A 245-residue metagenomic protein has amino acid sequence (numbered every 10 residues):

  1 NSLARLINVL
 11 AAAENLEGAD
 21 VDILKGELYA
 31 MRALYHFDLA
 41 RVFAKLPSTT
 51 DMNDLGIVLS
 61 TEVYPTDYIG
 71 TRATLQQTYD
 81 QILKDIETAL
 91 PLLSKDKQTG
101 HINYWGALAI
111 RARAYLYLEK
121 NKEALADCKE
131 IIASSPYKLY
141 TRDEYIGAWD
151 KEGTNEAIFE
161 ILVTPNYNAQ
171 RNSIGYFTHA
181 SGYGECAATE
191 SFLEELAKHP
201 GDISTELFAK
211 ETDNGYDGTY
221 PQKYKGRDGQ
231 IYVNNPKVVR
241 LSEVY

Functional and structural regions predicted by a protein language model:
N1-F43, P91-K95, G229-L241: Conserved, well-structured interaction surfaces
N15-E17, Y64-L75, Q98, R113 (+1 more regions): Second-shell loop/turn segments in exported
L24, M31, D38, N103 (+4 more regions): "A position-specific structural signal for the A-helix of alpha-solenoid helical repeats
A40-P47, K97, Y117-E119: Short coil/turn linking the two alpha-helices of tandem helical-hairpin repeats
S48-T61: Short, flexible, mixed-charge acidic loops at enzyme active sites
L125-L241: Hydrophobic-face positions in mid-chain alpha helices that act as interaction patches
